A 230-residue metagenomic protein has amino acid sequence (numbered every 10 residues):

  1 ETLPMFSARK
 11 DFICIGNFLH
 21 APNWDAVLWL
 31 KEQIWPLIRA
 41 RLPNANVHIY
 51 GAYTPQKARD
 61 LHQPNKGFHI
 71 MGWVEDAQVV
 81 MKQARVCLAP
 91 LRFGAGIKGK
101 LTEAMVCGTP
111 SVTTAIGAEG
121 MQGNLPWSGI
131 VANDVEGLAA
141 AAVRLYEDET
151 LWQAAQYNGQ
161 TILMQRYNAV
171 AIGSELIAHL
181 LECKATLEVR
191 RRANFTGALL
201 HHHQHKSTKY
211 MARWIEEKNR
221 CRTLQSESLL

Functional and structural regions predicted by a protein language model:
E1-Q83: Conserved catalytic-core segment of nucleotide-activated headgroup transferases in glycan assembly
L19-P22, G96, I130, M164: Glycosyltransferase donor-binding loop in the core domain
E75, R92-G94, P110, I116-E119 (+1 more regions): Flexible glycine-rich beta->alpha loop in the catalytic core of nucleotide-sugar glycosyltransferases
K82-G96, T109: Acidic donor-binding loop of glycosyltransferase active sites
K100-E103, P110-T114: Short hydrophobic beta-strand element within catalytic cores of glycosyltransferases and related nucleotide-activated
A115-P126, I130-V131: Short acidic/histidine- and often glycine-rich active-site loop of Leloir-type glycosyltransferases that engages
S128-E136, R144-E149: Conserved acidic donor-binding segment of nucleotide-sugar-dependent glycosyltransferases
L151-Q153, N158-L230: C-terminal amphipathic helix plus adjacent low-complexity, charged tail appended to glycosyltransferase catalytic
